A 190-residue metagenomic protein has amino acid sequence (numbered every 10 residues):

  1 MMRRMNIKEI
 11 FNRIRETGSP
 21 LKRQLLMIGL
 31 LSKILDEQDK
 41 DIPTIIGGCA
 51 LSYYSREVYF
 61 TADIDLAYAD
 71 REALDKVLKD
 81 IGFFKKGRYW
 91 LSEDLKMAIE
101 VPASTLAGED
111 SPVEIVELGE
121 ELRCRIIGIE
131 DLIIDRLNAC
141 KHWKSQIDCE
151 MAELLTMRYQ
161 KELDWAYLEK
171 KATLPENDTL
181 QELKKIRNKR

Functional and structural regions predicted by a protein language model:
M1-R190: Compositionally biased terminal segments of proteins
